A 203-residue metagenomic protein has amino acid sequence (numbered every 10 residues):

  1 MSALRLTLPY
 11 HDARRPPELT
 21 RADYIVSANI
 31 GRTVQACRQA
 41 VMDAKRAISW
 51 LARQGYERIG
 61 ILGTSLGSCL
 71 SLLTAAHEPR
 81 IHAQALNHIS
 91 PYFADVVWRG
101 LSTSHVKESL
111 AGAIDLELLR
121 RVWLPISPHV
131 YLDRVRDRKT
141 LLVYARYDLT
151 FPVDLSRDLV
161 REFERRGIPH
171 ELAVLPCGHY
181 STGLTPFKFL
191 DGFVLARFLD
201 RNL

Functional and structural regions predicted by a protein language model:
M1-R38: Cap/lid segment of the alpha/beta-hydrolase catalytic domain
L8, I89, L175-C177: Active-site loop/turn elements of alpha/beta-hydrolase fold enzymes, especially the short glycine-/histidine-rich
H11-A13, Y92, Y180: Active-site loop signature of alpha/beta-hydrolase-fold enzymes
K45-I48, V160, A196: Generic structural signal for well-ordered alpha-helices, preferentially at hydrophobic/aromatic core positions
R46-S102: Primarily recognizes the serine-hydrolase "nucleophile elbow" in alpha/beta-hydrolase and SGNH/GDSL folds
V96-L155, V160-R161: The feature captures the conserved acid-bearing segment of alpha/beta-hydrolase catalytic domains
R157, E164-L203: C-terminal catalytic histidine-bearing segment of alpha/beta-hydrolase fold enzymes
